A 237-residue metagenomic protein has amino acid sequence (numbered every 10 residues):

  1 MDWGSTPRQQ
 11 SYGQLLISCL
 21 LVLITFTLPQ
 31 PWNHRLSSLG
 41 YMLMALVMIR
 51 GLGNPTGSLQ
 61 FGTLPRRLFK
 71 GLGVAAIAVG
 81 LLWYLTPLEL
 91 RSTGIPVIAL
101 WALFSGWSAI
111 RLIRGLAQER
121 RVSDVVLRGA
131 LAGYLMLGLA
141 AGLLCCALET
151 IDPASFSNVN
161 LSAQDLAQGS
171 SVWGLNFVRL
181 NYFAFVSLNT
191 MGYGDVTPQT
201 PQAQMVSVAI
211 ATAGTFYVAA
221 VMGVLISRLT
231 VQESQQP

Functional and structural regions predicted by a protein language model:
M1-L16, L64: N-terminal membrane topogenic signal
Q9-L23, K70-A75: Alpha-helical transmembrane segments
L23-L36, L52-Q60, L88: Short, hydrophobic transmembrane alpha-helix segments
T27-H34, G138-Y182: Outer-pore turret/helix-boundary of cation channels
P31-M44, L68, S92-F104, V178-N181: Structural signature of hydrophobic alpha-helical transmembrane segments
Q60-V74, T93-W101, R121-L131: Cytoplasmic-side transmembrane-helix entry/capping segments in multi-pass membrane proteins
A109-S155: Pore-domain transmembrane helices of cation channels
S171-Q236: Pore domain of cation channels
